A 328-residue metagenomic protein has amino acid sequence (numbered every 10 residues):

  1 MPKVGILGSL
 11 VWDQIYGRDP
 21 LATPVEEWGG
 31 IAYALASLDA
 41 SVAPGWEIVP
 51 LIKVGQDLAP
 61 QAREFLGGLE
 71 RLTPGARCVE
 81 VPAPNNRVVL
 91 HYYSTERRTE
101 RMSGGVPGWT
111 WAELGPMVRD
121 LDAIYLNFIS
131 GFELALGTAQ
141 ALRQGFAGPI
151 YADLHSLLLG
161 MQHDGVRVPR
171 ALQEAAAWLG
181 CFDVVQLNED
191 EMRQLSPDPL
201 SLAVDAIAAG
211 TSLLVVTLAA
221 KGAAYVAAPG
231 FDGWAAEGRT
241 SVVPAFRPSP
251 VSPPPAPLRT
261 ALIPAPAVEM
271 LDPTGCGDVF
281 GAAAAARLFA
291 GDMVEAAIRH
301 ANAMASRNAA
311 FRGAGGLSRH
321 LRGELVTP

Functional and structural regions predicted by a protein language model:
V4, A171, L200-P328: Conserved phosphate-binding/catalytic region of the ribokinase-like
V4, W12-V25, A40-F128, F132 (+2 more regions): Conserved N-terminal subdomain of the carbohydrate kinase-like
G30-S37: Short amphipathic alpha-helix
L51-K53, D153, T217: Generic beta-sheet signal
P84-V89, G160-H163, M270-T274: Short, charged, surface-exposed secondary-structure boundary motifs
Y92, L187, I263-A265: Active-site donor-binding loop signature of nucleotide-sugar glycosyltransferases
L114, A175, M270: Acidic, amphipathic alpha-helical patches
A123, N127-D205, T211-S212, A220-F231: Conserved beta-alpha-beta core of the PfkB/ribokinase-like small-molecule kinase fold
